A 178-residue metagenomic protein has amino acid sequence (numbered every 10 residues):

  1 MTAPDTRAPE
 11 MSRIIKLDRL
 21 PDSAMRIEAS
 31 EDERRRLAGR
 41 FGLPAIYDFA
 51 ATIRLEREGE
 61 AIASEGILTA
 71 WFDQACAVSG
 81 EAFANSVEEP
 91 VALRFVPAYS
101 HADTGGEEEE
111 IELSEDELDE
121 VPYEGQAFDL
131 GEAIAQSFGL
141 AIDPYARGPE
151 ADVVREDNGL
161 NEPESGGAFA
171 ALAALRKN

Functional and structural regions predicted by a protein language model:
M1-R19, A24, R94-N178: Charge-rich, low-complexity linker and terminal segments
M1-T69, D73: A positional/architectural concept
I27, A51-I53, G66-L68, V87-F95 (+2 more regions): A structural signal for short, well-ordered beta-strand segments
E28, D32, W71-Q74, S86 (+3 more regions): Charged, alpha-helix-enriched surfaces in structured cytosolic catalytic cores of large nucleotide-utilizing machines
G39-L43, A77-A84, L140, K177: Short, intrinsically disordered, mixed-charge
T69-G106: Helix-adjacent hinge/juxtasegments
